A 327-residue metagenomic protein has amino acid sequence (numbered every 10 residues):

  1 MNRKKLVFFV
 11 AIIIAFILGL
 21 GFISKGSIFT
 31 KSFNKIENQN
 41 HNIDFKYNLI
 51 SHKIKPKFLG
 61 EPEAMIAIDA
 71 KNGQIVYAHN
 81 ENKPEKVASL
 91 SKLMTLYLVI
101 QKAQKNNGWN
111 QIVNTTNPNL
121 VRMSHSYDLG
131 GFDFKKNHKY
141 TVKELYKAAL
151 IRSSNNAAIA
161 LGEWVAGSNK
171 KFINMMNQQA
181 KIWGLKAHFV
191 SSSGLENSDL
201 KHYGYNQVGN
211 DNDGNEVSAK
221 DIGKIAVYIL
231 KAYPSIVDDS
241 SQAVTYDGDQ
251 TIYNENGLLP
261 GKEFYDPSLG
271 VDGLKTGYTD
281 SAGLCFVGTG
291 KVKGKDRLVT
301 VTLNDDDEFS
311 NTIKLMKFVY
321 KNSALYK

Functional and structural regions predicted by a protein language model:
M1-I13: N-terminal Sec-pathway targeting helices
L20-F33, S323: Hydrophobic single-pass membrane-insertion segments
I28-L90, Q101-N110, I173: Beta-lactamase-like hydrolase cores
S32-F33, H41, N48-P62, V142 (+1 more regions): Penicillin-recognizing serine hydrolase domain
Y77-L98, W109-N117, K136-A148: Short active-site loop at a secondary-structure junction that contains or immediately precedes the catalytic residue(s)
Q101-P118, Y233-Q242: Short, well-structured active-site flanking segments
N110-Y127, L195-S198, A243-D247: Acidic helix-start/capping segments at beta-turn-to-alpha-helix junctions
R122-I159, N254-F264, V271-G273: Conserved catalytic neighborhood of penicillin-recognizing serine enzymes
